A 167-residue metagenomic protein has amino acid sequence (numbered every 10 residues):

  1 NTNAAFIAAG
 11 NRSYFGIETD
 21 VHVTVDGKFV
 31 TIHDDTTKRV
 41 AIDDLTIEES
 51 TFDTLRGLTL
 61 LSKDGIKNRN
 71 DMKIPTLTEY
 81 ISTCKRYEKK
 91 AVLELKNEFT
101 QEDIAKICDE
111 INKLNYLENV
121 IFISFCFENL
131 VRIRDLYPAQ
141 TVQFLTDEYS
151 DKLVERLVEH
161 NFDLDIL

Functional and structural regions predicted by a protein language model:
N1-L167: Phosphate-group recognition and catalysis centered on beta-loop-alpha active-site segments
